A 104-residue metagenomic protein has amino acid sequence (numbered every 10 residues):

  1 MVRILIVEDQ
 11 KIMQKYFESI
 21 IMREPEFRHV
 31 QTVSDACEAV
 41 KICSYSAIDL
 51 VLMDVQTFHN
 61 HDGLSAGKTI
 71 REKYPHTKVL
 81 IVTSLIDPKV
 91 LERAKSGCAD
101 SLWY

Functional and structural regions predicted by a protein language model:
V2, A47-D49, K73-K78: His-Asp phosphorelay/catalytic-motif detector in bacterial-type signaling
E8: Conserved acidic carboxylate
K11-Q31: Two-component/phosphorelay signaling modules centered on CheY-like receiver
T32-L50, F58: Acidic, metal-coordinating helix/loop segments flanking the phosphotransfer/catalytic sites of two-component signaling
K41, L64-H76, S96: Short amphipathic alpha-helix used as the core "switch/output" element in two-component signaling
L52-K68: Conserved phosphotransfer microenvironments
S65, I86-Y104: Alpha4 helix (beta4-alpha4-beta5 surface) of REC/receiver domains from two-component response regulators
